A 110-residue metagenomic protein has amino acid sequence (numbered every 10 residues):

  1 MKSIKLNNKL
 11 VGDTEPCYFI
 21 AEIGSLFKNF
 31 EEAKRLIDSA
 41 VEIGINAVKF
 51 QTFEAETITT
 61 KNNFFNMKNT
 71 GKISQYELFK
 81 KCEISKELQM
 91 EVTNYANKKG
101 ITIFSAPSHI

Functional and structural regions predicted by a protein language model:
M1-I20, Q89: N-terminal amphipathic alpha-helix/helix-capping segment at the start of soluble metabolic enzymes
V11-G12, V41, N94-K98: Acidic (Asp/Glu)-rich catalytic clusters
F19-I23, V48-F50, I103-S105: Hydrophobic faces of well-ordered beta-strands that scaffold small-molecule active sites in alpha/beta enzyme cores
G24-L26, Q51-A55, S108-I110: Active-site beta-loop-alpha junctions enriched in small/polar residues
N29-A40, S108-I110: Short, acidic/polar
G44-I45, I101: A structural motif
N46-E83: Glycine-rich, proline-tolerant flexible connector loops at the mouths of alpha/beta enzymes
N69-I110: Active-site beta->alpha loop and helix N-cap motifs at the rims of alpha/beta catalytic domains
